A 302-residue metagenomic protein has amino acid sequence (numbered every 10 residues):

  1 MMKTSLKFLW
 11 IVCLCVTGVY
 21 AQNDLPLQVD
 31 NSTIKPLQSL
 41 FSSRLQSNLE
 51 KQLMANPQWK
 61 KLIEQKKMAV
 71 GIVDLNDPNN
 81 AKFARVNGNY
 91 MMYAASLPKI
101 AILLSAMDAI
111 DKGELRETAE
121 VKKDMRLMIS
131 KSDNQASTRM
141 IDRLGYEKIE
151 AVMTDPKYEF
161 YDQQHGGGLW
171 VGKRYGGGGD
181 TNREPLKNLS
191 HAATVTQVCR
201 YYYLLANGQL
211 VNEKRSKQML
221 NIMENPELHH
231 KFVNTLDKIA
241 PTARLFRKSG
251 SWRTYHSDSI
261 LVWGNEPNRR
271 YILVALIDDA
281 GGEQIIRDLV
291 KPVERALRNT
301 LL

Functional and structural regions predicted by a protein language model:
M1-D24: Bacterial Sec-dependent N-terminal signal peptides
Q22-L53, Y201-L302: Structured C-terminal helix/loop/strand segments within mature extracytoplasmic catalytic/sensor domains
N48-N87: A short, well-structured edge-of-sheet supersecondary motif
E64-N76, E120-D133, D142-Y146, W170 (+1 more regions): Acidic helix-start/capping segments at beta-turn-to-alpha-helix junctions
R85-G88, E120-V121, K131-A136, G178-L186: Flexible glycine/proline-enriched surface loops and loop-helix/loop-strand junctions
M92-L115, M128, L273: Active-site SXXK
D108-R126, N212-S216: Short, well-structured active-site flanking segments
M140-L210: Mid-domain, small-residue-enriched loop/turn segments at the edges of structured enzyme/sensor domains
